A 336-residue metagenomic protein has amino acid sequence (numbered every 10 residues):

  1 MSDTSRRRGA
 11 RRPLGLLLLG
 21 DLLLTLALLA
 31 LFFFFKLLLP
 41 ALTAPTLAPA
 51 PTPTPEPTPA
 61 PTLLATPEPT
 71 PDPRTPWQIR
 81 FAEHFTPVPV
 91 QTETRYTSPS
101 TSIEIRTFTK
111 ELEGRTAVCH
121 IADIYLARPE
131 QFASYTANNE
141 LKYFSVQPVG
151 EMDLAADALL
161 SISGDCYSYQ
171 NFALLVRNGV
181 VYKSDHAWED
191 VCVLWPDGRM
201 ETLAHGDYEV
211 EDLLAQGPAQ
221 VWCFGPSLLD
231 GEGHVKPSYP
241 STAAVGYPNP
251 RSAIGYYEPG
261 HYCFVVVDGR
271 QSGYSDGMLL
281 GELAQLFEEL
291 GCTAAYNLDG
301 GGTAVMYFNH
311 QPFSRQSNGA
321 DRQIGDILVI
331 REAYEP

Functional and structural regions predicted by a protein language model:
S2-H186, D190: Zymogen propeptides
E93, D165-V245: Active-site-adjacent helix-turn-beta-strand microarchitecture at beta-sheet edges that either contains or buttresses
A117, P129, R199, Y256-C263: Beta-strand-turn-beta hairpins that frame and shape the catalytic cleft of phosphate-ester-processing enzymes
D123-Y125, I162-G164, W195, G255 (+1 more regions): Short beta-strand segments
A127-P129, Y167, R199, D207 (+3 more regions): Short, glycine-/Ser/Thr-/acidic-enriched flexible segments
T136-K142, G206-V210, V267-S272: Short, solvent-exposed aromatic-acidic interface loops
K142-V146, E211-G217, G273-L279: A short, polar/proline- and glycine-enriched secondary-structure boundary/capping micro-motif
N171-L194, Y239-T293, L298, T303-P336: Conserved, well-ordered active-site substructure
